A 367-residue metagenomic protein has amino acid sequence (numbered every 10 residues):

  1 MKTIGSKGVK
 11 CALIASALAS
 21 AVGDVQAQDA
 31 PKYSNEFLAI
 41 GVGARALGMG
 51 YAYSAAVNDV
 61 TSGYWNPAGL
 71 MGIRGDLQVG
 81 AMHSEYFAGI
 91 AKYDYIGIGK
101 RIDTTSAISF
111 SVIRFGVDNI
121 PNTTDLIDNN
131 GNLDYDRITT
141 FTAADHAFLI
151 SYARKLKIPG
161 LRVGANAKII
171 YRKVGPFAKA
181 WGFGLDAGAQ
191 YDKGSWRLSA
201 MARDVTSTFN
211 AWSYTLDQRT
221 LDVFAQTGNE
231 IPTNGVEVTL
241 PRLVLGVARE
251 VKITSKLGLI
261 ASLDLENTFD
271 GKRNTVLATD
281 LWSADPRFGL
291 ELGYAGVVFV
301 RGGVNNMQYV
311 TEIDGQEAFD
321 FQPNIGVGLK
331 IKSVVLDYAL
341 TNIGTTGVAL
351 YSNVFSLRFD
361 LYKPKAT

Functional and structural regions predicted by a protein language model:
M1-K2, T140: A detector of low-complexity, intrinsically disordered, Ser/Thr/Gly/Pro/Ala-rich segments
K2-A12: Bacterial N-terminal signal peptides that target proteins for export
A12-S20: Bacterial N-terminal signal peptides
V22-A27: Sec/Tat signal peptide C-region and signal peptidase I cleavage site
Q28-T367: Subset of outer-membrane beta-barrel
